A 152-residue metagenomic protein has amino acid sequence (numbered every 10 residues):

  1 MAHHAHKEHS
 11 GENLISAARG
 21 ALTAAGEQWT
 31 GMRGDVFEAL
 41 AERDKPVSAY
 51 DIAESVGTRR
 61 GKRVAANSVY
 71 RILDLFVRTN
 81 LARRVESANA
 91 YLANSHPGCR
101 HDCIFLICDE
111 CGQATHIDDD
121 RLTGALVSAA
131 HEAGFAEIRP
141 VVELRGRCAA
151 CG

Functional and structural regions predicted by a protein language model:
H4-F37: Short alpha-helical segments that sit at the start of domains
A21, E38-R43, S55: Short amphipathic alpha-helical elements of helix-turn-helix/winged-helix folds
W29-G31, E42-S48: Short capping segments at the starts of secondary-structure elements
D51-G57: A short acidic, leucine-rich amphipathic alpha-helix
V69-T79: Basic amphipathic alpha-helical segments that dock to polyanions
V77-G152: Non-DNA-binding regulatory cores of transcription-related proteins, predominantly C-terminal effector-binding
